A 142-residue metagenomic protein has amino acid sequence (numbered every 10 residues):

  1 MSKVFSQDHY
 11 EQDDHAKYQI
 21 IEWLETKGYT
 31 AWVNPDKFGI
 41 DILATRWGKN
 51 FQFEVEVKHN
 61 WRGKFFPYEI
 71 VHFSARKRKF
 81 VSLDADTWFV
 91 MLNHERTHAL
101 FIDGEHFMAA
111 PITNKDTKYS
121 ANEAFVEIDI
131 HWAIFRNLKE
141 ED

Functional and structural regions predicted by a protein language model:
K3-Y10, W23, K27-V33, N50-Q52 (+1 more regions): Catalytic cores of nucleic-acid endonucleases
T26, T45-K49, R78, H94-D142: Non-catalytic C-terminal interaction segments of nucleic acid-processing enzymes
D36-E54: Short acidic loop-to-beta-strand element that houses the catalytic metal-binding Asp/Glu of nuclease active sites
G39-D41, D86, E123: Short, acidic/polar N-cap/turn motifs at the starts of alpha helices
I40, V57-H59, I130: Intrinsically disordered, low-complexity segments enriched in glycine/proline and serine/threonine
